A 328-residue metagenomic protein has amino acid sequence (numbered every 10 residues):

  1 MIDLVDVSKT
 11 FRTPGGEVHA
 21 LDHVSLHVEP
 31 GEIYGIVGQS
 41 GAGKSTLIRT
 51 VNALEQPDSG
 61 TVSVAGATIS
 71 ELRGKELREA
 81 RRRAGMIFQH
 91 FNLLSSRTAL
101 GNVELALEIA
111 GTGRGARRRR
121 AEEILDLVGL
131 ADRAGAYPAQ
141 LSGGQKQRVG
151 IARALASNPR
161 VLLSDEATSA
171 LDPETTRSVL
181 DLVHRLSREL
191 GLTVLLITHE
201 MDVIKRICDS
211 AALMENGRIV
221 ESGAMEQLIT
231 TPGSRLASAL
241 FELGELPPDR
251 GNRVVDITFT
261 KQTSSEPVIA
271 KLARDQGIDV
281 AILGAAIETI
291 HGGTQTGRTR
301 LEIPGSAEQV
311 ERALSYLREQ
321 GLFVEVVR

Functional and structural regions predicted by a protein language model:
T13-V18, I69-G85, I109, R114-G115 (+1 more regions): ABC ATPase NBD coupling module
V37-Q39: The feature captures the beta-strand-to-loop junction immediately N-terminal to the Walker
N52: Helix-to-loop junction immediately C-terminal to a conserved catalytic motif
A67-T68, E104, E108, G115-D132: Conserved ABC ATPase "signature" region
A136-A139, A156-S157: Conserved signature/switch motifs of ABC ATPase nucleotide-binding domains
S222-G223, T231: ABC ATPase "signature
